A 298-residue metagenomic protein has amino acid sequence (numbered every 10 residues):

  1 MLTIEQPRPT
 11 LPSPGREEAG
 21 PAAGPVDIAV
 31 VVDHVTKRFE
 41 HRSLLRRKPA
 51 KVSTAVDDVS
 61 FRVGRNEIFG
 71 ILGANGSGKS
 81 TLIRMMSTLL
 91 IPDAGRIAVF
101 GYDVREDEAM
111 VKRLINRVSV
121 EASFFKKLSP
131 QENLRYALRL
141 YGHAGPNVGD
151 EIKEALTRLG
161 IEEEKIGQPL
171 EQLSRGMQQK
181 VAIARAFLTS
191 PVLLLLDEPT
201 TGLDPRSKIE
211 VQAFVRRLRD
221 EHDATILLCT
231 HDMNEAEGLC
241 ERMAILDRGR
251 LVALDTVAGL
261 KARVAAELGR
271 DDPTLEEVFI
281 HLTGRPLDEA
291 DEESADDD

Functional and structural regions predicted by a protein language model:
N116, R135, R139, N147-K165: Conserved ABC ATPase "signature" region
P169-G176: Conserved ABC ATPase signature
S190: Conserved catalytic motifs of ABC-family nucleotide-binding domains
L194-D197: Catalytic Walker B motif of ABC-type/P-loop ATPase nucleotide-binding domains
I209-H222: Helical segment within the ABC ATPase nucleotide-binding domain
L254-D255: ABC ATPase "signature
